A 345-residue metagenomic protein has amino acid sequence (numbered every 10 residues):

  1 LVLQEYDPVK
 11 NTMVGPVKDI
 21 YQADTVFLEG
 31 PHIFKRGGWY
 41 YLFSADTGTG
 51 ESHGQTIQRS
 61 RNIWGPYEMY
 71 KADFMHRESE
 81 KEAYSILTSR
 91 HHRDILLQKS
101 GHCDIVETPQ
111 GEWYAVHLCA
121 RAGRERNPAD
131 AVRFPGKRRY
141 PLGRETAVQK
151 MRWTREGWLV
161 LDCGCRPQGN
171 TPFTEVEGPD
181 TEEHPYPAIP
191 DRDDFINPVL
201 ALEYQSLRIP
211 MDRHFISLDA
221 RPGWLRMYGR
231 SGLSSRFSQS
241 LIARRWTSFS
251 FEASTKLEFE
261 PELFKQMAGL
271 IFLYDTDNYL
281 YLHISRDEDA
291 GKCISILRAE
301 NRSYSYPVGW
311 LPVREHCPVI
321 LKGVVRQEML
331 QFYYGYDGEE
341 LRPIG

Functional and structural regions predicted by a protein language model:
L1-G345: Carbohydrate-active catalytic/glycan-binding domains of CAZyme proteins, especially the secreted or lumenal ectodomains
